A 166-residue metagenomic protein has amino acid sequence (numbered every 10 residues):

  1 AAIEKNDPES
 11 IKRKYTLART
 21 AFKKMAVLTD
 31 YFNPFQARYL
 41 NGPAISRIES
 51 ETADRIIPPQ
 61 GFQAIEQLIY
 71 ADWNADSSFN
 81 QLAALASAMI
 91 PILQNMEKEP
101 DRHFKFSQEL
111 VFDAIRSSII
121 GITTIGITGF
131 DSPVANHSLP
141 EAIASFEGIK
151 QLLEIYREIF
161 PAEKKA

Functional and structural regions predicted by a protein language model:
A1-A166: Mature extracytoplasmic or organellar-lumen-exposed domains after removal of signal/transit peptides
